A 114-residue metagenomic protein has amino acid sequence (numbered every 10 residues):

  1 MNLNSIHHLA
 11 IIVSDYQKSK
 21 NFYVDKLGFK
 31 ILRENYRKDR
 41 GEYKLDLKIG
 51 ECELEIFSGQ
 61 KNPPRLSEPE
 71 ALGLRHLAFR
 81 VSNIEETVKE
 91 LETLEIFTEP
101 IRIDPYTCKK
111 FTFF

Functional and structural regions predicted by a protein language model:
M1-K18, L74-F79: N-terminal beta-strand motif that seeds the catalytic metal site of vicinal oxygen chelate
M1-N2, K48, V88-F114: Vicinal oxygen chelate
H7, Y43, R75, C108-K110: Residue-level marker for the onset of beta-strands and adjacent loop->beta junctions in well-ordered domains
I12-L54, T93: Core segments of cupin and vicinal oxygen chelate
L32-E34, E42, I56, K61-S67 (+1 more regions): A short, acidic/glycine-rich surface segment
G50-L54, K61-P63, I84-E86: Short, charged/polar surface micro-motifs in flexible loops or helix N-caps
L54-I56, F114: Generic preference for hydrophobic
E70-G73, L77-L91: Mid-chain, well-packed structural core segment of small domains
